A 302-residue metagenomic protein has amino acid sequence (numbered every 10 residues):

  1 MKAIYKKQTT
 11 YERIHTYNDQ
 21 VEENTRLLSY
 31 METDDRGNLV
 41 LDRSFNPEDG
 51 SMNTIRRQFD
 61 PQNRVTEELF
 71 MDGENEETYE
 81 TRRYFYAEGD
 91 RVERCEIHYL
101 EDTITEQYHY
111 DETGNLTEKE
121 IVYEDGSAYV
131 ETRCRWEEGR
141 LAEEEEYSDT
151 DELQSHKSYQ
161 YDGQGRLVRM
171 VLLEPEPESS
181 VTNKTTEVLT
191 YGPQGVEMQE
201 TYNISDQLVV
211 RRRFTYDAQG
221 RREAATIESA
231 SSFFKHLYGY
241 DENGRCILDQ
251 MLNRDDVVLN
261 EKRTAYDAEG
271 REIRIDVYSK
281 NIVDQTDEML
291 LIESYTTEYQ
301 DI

Functional and structural regions predicted by a protein language model:
M1-I302: Extended charged/polar low-complexity repeat regions
